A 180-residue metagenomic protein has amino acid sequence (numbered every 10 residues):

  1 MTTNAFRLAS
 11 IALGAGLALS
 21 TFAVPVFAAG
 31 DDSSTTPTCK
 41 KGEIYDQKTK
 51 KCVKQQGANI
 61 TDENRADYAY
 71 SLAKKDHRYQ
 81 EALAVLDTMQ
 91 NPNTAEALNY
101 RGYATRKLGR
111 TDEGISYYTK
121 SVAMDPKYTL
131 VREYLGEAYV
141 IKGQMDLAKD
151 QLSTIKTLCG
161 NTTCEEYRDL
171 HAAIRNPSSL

Functional and structural regions predicted by a protein language model:
T2-A5, S10, S20-D67: Long, contiguous interaction/recruitment modules in multidomain scaffold/adaptor proteins
A58-P92, E96, T105: Alpha-helical segment of the N-proximal tetratricopeptide repeat
M89-P92, M124, T157-C159: Structural marker of alpha-solenoid helical repeat scaffolds
T94, Y128, T162-C164: Residue-level recognition of tetratricopeptide repeat
A97-N99, V131, A138, E165: TPR alpha-solenoid repeat register
K149-L180: Terminal, low-structured helical/coil segments at or just beyond the last alpha-helical repeat
